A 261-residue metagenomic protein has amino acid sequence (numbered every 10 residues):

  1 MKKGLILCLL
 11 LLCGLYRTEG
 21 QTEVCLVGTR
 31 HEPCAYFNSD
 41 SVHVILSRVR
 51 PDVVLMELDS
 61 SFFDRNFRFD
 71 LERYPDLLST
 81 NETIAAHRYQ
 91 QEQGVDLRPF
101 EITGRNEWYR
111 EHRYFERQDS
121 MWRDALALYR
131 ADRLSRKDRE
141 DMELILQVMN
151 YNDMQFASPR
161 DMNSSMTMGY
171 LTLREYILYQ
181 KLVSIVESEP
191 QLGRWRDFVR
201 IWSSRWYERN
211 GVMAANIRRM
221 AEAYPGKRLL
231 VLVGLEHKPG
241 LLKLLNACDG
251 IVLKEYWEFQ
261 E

Functional and structural regions predicted by a protein language model:
M1-G4, V231: Positively charged n-region of N-terminal signal peptides that target proteins for export
G4-C13: Sec-dependent N-terminal signal peptides
T18-T22: Boundary at the C-terminal end of the N-terminal hydrophobic targeting segment
L46, R50-L58: Proline-aspartate-enriched helix->loop->beta-strand connector
R68-E82: A charged helix-plus-loop insertion that forms the helical arch/lid used to bind and gate nucleic-acid substrates
L78, E82-Y224, L244: Hydrophobic, often amphipathic alpha-helical segments used for membrane interaction and targeting
S203-E261: A cross-kingdom marker for long, charged
